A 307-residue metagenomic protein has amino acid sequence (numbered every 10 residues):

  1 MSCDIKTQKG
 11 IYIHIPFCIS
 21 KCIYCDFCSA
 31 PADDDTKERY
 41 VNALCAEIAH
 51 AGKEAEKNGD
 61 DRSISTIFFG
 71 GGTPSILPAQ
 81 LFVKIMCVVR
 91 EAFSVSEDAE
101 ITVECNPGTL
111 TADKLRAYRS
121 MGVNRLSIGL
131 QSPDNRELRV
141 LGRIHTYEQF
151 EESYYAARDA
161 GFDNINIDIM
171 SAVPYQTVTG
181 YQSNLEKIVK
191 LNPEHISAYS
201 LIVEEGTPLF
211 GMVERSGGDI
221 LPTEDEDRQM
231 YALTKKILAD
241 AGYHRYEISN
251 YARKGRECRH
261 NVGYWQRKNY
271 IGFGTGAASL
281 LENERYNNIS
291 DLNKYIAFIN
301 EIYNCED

Functional and structural regions predicted by a protein language model:
C3-Q8, S29-E54, R62-D307: C-terminal scaffold of the Radical SAM
I11-H14: Short active-site neighborhood of thiol/selenol oxidoreductases, capturing the structured segment around
P16-S29: Local cysteine-cluster metal-coordination motifs and their immediate loop/turn environment, predominantly Fe-S cluster
